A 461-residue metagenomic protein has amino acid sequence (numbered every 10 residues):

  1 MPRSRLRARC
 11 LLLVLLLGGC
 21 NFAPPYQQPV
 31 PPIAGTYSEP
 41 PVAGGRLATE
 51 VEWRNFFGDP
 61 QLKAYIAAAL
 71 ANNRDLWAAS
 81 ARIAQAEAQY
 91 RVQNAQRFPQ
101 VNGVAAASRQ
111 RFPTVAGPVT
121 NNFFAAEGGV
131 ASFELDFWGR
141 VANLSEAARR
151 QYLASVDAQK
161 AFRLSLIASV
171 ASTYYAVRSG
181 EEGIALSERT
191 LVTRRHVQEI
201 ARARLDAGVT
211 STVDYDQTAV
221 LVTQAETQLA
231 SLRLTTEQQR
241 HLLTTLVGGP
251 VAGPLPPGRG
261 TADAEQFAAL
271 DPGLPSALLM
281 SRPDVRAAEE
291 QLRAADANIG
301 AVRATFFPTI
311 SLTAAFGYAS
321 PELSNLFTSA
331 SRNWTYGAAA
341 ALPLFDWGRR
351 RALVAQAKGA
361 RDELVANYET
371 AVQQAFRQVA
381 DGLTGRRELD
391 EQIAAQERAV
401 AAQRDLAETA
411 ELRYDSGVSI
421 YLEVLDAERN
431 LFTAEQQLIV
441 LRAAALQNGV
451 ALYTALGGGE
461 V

Functional and structural regions predicted by a protein language model:
P2-L6, C10-A71, S145, R149 (+5 more regions): Terminal intrinsically disordered/low-complexity segments used for targeting and assembly
P41-G44, A48-G58, A106-V130, G253-D271 (+3 more regions): Small/polar, glycine/serine/threonine/aspartate-rich low-complexity segments that form flexible
I66, A125-E127, Y174, A219 (+3 more regions): Membrane-embedded beta-strand positions in outer-membrane beta-barrel channels/transporters
A68-W77, A84-P99, G129-A147, K160-L164 (+8 more regions): A glycine-/polar-enriched beta->alpha junction
V101-A105, A148, I310-A314: Membrane-embedded beta-strand positions of outer-membrane beta-barrel proteins
V141, D157-L274, G385, T409-L412 (+2 more regions): Periplasmic alpha-helical coiled-coil/stalk elements that build and connect Gram-negative outer-membrane
L205-V209, Y414-V418, A455-G459: A short glycine-centered flexible hinge/capping loop motif at secondary-structure junctions
